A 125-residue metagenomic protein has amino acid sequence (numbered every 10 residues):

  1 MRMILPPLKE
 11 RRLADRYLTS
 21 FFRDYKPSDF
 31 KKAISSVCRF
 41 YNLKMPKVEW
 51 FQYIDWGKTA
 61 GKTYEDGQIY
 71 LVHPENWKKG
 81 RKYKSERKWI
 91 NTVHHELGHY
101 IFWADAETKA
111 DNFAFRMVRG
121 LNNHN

Functional and structural regions predicted by a protein language model:
M1-F21, I101: N-terminal low-structure segments adjacent to metalloprotease catalytic domains across cellular compartments
R2-I4, K78, N123: C-terminal capping/extension segments of zinc metalloprotease domains
R16-N76, R87: Auxiliary, metal-adjacent structural segments of Zn-dependent hydrolase domains
N42, G80-K82, L97, G120-N123: Short, flexible coil/linker elements and helix-boundary hinge sites characteristic of intrinsically disordered
L43-P46, L97-F102, M117: A generic structural signal for ordered secondary structure
L71-T92, A104: Short pre-active-site segment immediately N-terminal to the catalytic Zn-binding motif
N91-W103, D111: Active-site recognition of the HExxH zinc-binding catalytic motif
A104-N125: Post-HExxH zinc-binding segment in Zn-dependent metallohydrolases
